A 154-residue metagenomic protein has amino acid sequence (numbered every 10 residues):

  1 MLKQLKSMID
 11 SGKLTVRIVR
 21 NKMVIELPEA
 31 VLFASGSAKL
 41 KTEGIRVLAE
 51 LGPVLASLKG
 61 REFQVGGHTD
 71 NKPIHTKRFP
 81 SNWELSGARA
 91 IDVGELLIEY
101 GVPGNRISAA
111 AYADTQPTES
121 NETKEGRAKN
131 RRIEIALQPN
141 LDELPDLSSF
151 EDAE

Functional and structural regions predicted by a protein language model:
M1-V19, V24: Extracellular/lumenal/periplasmic "stalk" regions immediately C-terminal to a signal peptide or transmembrane helix
K22, E62, N130-R132: Structural motif
I25-V31: Short, basic/glycine-rich phosphate-binding loops at helix/coil junctions that contact nucleotide phosphates
L32-I45, E50, H68-S148, A153-E154: Periplasmic OmpA-like peptidoglycan-binding domain that tethers envelope proteins to the cell wall
V54-A56: Hydrophobic alpha-helix/coiled-coil detector that fires on Leu/Ile/Phe-packed helical surfaces
L58-G60, V102: Short phosphate-binding/catalytic loops that engage adenosine nucleotides
